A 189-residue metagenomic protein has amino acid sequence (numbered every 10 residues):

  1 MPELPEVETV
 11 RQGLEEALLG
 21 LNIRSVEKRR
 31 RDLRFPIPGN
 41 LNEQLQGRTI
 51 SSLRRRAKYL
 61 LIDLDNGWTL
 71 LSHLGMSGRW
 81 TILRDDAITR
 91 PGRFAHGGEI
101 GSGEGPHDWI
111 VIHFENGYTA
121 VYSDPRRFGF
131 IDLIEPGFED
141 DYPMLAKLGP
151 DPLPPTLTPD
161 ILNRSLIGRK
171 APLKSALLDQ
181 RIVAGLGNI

Functional and structural regions predicted by a protein language model:
M1-I189: Structured catalytic/nucleic-acid-binding cores of DNA maintenance enzymes
